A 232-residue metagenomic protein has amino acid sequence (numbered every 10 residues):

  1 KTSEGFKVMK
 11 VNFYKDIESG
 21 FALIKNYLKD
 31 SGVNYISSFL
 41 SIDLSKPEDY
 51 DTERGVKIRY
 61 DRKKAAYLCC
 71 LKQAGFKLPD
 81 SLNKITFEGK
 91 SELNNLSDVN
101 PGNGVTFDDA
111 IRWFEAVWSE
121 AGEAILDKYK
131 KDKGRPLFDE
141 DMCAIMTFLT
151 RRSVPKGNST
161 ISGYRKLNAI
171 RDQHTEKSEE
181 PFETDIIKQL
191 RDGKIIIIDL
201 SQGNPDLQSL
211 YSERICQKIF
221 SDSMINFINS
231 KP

Functional and structural regions predicted by a protein language model:
K1-P232: P-loop NTPase motor domains
